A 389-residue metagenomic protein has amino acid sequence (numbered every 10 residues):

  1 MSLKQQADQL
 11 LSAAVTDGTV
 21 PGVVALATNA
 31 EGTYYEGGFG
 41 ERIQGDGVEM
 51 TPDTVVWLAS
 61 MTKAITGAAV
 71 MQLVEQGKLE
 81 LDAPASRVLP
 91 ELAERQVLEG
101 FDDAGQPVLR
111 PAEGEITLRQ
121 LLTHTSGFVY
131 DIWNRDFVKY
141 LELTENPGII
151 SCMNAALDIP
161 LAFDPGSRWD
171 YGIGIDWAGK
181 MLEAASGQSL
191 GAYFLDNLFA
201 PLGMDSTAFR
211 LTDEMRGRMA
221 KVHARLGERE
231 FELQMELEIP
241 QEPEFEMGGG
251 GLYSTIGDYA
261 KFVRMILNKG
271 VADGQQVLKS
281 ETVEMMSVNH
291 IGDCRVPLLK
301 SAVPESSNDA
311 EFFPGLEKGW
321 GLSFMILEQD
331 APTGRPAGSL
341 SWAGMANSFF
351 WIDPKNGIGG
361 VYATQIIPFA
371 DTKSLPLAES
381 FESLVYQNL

Functional and structural regions predicted by a protein language model:
S2-L58, K78-E80, E94-D103: Short, conserved catalytic-motif segment at the N-terminal edge
L3, A7, L58, T62 (+5 more regions): Hydrophobic (often cysteine-bearing) scaffold residues that line and stabilize catalytic clefts of nucleotide/cofactor
Q6-S12, A25, E31, W57-A85 (+3 more regions): Active-site SXXK
Y34, W351, G357-I366: Short, well-ordered beta-strand elements
R42-T51, F369-E379: A short, polar/charged loop-to-alpha-helix boundary motif
R87-P332: Short, surface-exposed loop or secondary-structure junction motifs that flank catalytic or metal-binding residues
S339, A346-K355: Short, surface-exposed beta-strand/loop micro-motifs that present aromatic residues
P376-L389: Surface-exposed amphipathic alpha-helical segments
